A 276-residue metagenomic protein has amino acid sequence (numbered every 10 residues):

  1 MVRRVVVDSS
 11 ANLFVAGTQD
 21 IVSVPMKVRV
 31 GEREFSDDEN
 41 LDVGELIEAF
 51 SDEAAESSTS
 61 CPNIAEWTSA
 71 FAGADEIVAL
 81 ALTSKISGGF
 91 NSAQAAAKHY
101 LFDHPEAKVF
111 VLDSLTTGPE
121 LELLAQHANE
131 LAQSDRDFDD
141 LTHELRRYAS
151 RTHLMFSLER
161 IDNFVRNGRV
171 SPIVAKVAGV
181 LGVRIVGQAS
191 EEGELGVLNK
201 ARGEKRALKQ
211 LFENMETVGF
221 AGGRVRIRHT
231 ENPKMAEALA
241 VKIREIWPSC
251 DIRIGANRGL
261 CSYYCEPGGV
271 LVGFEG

Functional and structural regions predicted by a protein language model:
R3-R4, S10-R33, I86-G89, A93-K98 (+3 more regions): Mixed-charge interfacial surface used for oligomerization/domain docking and macromolecular partner engagement
R33-F102: Class I S-adenosyl-L-methionine
A81, F110-V111: A glycine-rich beta-strand to alpha-helix segment that forms a phosphate/ribose-binding loop at ligand/cofactor sites
E106-A107: A short helix->loop->beta-strand "cap" motif at the edges of active sites that frequently abuts
